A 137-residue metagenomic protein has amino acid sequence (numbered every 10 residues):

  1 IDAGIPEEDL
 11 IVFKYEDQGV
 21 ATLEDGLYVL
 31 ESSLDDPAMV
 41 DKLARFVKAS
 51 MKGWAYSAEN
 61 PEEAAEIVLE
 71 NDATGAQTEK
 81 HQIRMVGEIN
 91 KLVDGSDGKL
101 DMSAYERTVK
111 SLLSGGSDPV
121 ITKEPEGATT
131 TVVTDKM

Functional and structural regions predicted by a protein language model:
I1-Y15: Ligand-binding "clamshell"
G4, Q18-G19, G116: Glycine-centered secondary-structure boundary/capping sites
Y15-D25: A structural motif
Q18-V20, V86-G87, A128-V133: Short secondary-structure boundary/hinge segments and terminal tails
L23-V40: A bilobed periplasmic-binding-protein/Venus flytrap-type ligand-binding module shared by bacterial periplasmic
D35-P119: Secondary-structure end/capping motifs
T108-M137: Hinge/cleft segment of the Venus flytrap/periplasmic-binding protein
